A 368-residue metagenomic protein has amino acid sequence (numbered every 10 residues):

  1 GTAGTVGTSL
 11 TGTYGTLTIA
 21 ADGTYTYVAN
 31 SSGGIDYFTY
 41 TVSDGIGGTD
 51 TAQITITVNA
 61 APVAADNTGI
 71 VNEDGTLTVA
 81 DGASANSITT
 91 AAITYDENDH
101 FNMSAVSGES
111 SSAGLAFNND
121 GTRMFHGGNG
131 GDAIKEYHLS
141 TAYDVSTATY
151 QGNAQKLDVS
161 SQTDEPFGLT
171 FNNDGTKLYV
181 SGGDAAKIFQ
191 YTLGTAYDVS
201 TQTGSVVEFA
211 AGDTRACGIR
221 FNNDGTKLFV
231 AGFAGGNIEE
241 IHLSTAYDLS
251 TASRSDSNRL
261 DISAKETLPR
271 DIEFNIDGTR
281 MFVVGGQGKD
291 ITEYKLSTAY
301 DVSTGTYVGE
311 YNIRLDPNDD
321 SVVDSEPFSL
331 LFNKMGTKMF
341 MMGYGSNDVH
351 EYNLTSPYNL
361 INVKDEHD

Functional and structural regions predicted by a protein language model:
G1-T26, V58, V79-A91, H367: Surface-exposed or secretory-pathway low-complexity segments enriched in glycine-proline and Ser/Thr/acidic residues
T24-Y37: Extracellular/luminal low-complexity segments enriched in Ser/Thr/Pro
Y37, T41, I46-I88, H367: Extracellular interdomain linkers/hinges and stalk-like, low-complexity segments in secreted or single-pass
I88-A91, H138-A148, Y191-S200, I241-T251 (+2 more regions): Short loop/turn segments immediately following beta-strands, especially the blade-tip and inter-blade linker loops
N119-D120, N173-D174, N223-D224, I276-D277 (+1 more regions): Residue-level detector of Asp-centered blade-edge/turn motifs that repeat once per structural unit in beta-propeller
N129, G183, F233, G286 (+1 more regions): Short loop/turn segments immediately following the C-termini of beta-strands
